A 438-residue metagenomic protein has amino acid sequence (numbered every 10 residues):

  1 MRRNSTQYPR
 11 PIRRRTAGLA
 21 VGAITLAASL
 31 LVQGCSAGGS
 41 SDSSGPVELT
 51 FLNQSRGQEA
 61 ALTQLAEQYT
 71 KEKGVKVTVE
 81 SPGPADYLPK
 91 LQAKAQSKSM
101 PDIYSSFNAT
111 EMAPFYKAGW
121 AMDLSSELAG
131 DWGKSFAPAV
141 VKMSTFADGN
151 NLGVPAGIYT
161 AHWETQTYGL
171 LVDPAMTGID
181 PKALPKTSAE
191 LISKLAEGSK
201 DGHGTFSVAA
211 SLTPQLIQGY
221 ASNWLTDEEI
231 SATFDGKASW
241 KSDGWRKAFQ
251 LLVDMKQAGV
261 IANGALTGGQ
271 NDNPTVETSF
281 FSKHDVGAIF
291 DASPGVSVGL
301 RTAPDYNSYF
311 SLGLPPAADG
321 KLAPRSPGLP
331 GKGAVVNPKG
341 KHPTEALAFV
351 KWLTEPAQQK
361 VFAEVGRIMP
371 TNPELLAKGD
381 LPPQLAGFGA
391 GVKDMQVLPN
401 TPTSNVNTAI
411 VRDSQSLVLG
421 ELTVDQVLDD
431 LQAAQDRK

Functional and structural regions predicted by a protein language model:
R2-A118, Q270-N271, P304, D319-K321 (+3 more regions): Conserved N-terminal structural module of periplasmic/extracytoplasmic solute-binding proteins
A61, H203, K256, V350-T371: Periplasmic-binding protein-like
E111-T167, S311: Hinge/lid segment of periplasmic solute-binding proteins
S125-A139, F206-A210, T226-A248, R301-P304 (+3 more regions): Short, solvent-exposed loop/beta-turn-alpha elements that line the ligand-binding surface or hinge of extracytoplasmic
N151-W163, Y168, A189-G244: Extracytoplasmic/periplasmic solute-binding protein
A156, I261, R301-V365: Extracytoplasmic/periplasmic substrate-recognition and gating elements
L195-G198, G236-G269: Glycine-centered hinge/linker elements that transmit conformational signals in sensory and ligand-binding systems
G366-M369, Q384-R437: C-terminal capping/gating helix-and-loop segments adjacent to ligand/active sites or protein-protein/ligand interfaces
